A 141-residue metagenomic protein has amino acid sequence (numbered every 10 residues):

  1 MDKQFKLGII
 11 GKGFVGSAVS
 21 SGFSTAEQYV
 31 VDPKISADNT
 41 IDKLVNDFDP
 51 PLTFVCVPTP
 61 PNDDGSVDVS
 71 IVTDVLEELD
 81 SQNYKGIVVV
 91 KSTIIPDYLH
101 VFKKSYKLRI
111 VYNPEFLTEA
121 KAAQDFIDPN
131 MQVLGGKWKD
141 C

Functional and structural regions predicted by a protein language model:
M1-D49: NAD(P)+-binding Rossmann beta1-loop-alpha1 motif at the extreme N-terminus of oxidoreductases
D2-Q4, D49-P50, N83-G86, K107 (+1 more regions): A general structural motif
L7, E27-Q28, P51-F54, G86-V88 (+1 more regions): Hydrophobic beta-strand segments of well-ordered beta-sheets in folded domains
K12, D64, K91-S92, L134: Glycine- and other small-residue-rich loops at beta-strand/loop junctions that grip anionic moieties
V19, T40, D64-G65, Y98-V101 (+1 more regions): Short glycine-/acidic-enriched loop or helix-start segments at secondary-structure transitions that form or flank
S21, T25, E77, S81 (+1 more regions): Short, well-ordered alpha-helices that flank and scaffold nucleotide-derived cofactor binding pockets
A37, I41-I87: Rossmann-like NAD(P)-binding element
V57, I87, T93-C141: Rossmann-fold dinucleotide-binding core
